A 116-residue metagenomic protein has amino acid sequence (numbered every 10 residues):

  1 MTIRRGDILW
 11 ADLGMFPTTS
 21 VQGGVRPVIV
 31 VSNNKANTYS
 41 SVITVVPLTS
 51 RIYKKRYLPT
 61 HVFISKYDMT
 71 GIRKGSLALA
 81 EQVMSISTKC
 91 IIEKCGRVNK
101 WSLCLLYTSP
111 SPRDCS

Functional and structural regions predicted by a protein language model:
G14-T18: Short, charged beta-turn/beta-strand-edge "cap" motif at the junction between a beta-strand and an adjacent loop
V21-V25, V30-K66: Compact nucleic-acid interaction/catalytic patches
T49-E93: Aromatic- and Lys/Arg-enriched surface recognition patch
E93-W101: C-terminal structural segments of small proteins and small subunits
Y107-S116: Single conserved hydrophobic/aromatic residue that forms the stacking wall/gate of nucleotide- or nucleobase-binding
